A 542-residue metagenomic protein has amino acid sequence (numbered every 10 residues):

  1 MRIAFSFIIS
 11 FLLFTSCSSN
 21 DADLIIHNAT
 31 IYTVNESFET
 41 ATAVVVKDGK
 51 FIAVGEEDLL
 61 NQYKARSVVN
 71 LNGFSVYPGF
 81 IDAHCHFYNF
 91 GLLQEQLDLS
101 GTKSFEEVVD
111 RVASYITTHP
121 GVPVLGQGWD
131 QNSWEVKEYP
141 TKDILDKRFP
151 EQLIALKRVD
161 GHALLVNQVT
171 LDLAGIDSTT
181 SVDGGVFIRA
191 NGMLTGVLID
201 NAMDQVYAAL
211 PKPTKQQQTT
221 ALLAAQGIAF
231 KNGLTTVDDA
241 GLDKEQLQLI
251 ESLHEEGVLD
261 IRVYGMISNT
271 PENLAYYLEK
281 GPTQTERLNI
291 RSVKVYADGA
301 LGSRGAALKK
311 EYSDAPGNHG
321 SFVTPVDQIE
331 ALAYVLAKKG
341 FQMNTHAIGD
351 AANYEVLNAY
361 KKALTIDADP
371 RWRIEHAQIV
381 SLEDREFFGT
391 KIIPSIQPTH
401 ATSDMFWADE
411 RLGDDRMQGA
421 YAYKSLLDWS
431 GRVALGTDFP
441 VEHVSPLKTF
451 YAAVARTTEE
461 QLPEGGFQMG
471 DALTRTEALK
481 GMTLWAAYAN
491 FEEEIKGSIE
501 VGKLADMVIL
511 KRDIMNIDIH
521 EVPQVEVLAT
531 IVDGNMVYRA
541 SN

Functional and structural regions predicted by a protein language model:
M1-S10: Sec-dependent signal peptide recognition, specifically the positively charged N-region followed immediately by
T15-S16: C-terminal motif of bacterial Sec signal peptides marking the signal peptidase cleavage site
S19-N28, Y32, E36-Y276, V295-A352 (+5 more regions): Divalent metal-binding segments
T33-S37, Q284-T285, A487-Y488, I519-V522: Short loop/turn motifs at secondary-structure junctions and domain boundaries
L253-E256, E279-L288, D367, F388-K391: Acidic (Asp/Glu)-rich catalytic clusters
R287-G305, K391-T402: Non-cysteine beta-strand/loop elements that form the S-adenosyl-L-methionine
Y334-M343, A351-W372, H376, E383-E386 (+3 more regions): His/Asp/Glu-enriched, well-ordered alpha-helical/loop segment that forms or immediately abuts the divalent-metal
V527-S541: Short peripheral tails and domain-boundary helices/loops at the edges of structured domains
